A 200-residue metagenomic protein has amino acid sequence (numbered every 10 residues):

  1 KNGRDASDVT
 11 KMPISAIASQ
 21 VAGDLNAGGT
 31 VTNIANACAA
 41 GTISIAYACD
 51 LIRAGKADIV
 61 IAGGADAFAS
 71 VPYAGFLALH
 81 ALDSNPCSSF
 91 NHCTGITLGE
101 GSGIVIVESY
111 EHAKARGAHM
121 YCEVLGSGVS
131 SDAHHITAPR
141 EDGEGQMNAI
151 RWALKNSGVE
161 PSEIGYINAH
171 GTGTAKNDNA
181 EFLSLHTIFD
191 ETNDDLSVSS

Functional and structural regions predicted by a protein language model:
K1-N2, A6-Y47, K56, P72-A74 (+2 more regions): Conserved catalytic cysteine-centered active-site region of acyl-thioester-dependent Claisen-condensing enzymes
V21, G41, A48, F76 (+4 more regions): Conserved small-residue
T32-A35, V60-A65, H119-S127, S162-A169 (+1 more regions): Beta-strand segments within the central parallel beta-sheet cores of soluble alpha/beta enzyme folds
A67-S70: Short gly/pro/ser/thr-enriched loop/turn and capping motifs at secondary-structure boundaries
L79, V105-S109, K155, N177 (+1 more regions): Short beta-strand-to-turn element immediately C-terminal to the catalytic PLP-Schiff-base lysine in fold type I
P86-S157, E163-Y166: Condensing-enzyme catalytic core mediating Claisen C-C bond formation in acyl metabolism
H134-Q146, T172-F189, D194: Short glycine/threonine-rich loop-to-helix capping motif typified by GTGT followed within a few residues by an Asp-Pro
